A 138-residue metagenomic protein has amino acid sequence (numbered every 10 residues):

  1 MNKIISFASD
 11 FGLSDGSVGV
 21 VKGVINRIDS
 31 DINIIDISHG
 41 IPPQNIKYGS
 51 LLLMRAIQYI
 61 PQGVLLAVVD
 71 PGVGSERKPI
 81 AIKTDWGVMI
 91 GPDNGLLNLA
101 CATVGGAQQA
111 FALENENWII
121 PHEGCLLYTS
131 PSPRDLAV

Functional and structural regions predicted by a protein language model:
K3-I4, I28, N33-I34, G40-G49 (+3 more regions): Active-site histidine-anchored catalytic micro-motif
S6-G16: N-terminal beta1-alpha1 ligand-phosphate binding loop
L13, V73, D135: Short, glycine/acidic-enriched loop or turn micro-motifs at the edges of active sites
D15-I35: N-terminal glycine-rich anion-binding loops that anchor highly charged ligand groups
Y128, P133-V138: Single conserved hydrophobic/aromatic residue that forms the stacking wall/gate of nucleotide- or nucleobase-binding
